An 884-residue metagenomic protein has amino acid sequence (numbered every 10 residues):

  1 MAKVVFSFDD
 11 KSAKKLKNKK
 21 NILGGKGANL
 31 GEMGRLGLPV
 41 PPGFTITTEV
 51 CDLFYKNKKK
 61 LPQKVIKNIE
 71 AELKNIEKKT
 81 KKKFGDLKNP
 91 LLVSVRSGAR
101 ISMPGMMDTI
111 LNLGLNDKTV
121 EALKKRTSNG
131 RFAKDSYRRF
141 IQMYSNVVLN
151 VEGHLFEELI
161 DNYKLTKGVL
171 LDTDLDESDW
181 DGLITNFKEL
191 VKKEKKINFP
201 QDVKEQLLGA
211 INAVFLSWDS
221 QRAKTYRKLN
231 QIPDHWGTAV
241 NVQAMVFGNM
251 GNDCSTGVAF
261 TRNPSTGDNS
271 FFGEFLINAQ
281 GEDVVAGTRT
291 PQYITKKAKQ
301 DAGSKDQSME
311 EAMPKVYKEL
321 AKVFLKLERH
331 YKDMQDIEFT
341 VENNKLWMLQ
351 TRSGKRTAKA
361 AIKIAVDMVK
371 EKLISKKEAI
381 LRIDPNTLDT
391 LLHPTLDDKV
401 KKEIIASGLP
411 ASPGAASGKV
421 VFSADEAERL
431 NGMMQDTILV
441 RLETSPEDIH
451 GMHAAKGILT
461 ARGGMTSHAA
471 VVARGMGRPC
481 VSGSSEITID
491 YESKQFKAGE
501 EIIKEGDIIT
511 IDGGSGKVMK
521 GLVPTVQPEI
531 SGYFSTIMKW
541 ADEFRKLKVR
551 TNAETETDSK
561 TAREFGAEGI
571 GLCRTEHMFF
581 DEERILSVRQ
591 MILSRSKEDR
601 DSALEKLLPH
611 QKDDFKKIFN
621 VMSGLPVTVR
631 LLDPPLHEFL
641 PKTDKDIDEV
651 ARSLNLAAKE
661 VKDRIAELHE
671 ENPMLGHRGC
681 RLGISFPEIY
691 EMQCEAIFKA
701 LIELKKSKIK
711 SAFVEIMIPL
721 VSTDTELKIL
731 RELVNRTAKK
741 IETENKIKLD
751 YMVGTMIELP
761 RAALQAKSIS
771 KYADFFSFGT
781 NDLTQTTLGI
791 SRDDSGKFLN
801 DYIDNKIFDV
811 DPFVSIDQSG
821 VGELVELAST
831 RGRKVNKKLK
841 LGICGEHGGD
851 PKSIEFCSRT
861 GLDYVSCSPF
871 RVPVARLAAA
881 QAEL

Functional and structural regions predicted by a protein language model:
M1, I211, L392-F422, T536-T551 (+1 more regions): Flexible inter-domain linker/hinge segments
M1-E403, E428-N431, Q435-I438, S445-H450 (+11 more regions): Nucleotide/phosphate-binding sheet-loop regions of phosphoryl- and nucleotidyl-transfer enzymes
F44, A461-G463, S482-S485, C573 (+2 more regions): Short beta->alpha connector loops at strand-helix junctions that form conserved, small/polar/Pro-enriched
R96-S97, I530, W540-L884: Conserved alpha/beta-domain cores
N241, V421, I438-R441, L459 (+3 more regions): Structural motif
K345-W347, S445-H453, G457-T460, M465-V472 (+5 more regions): Glycine-rich phosphate/ribose-binding loops and adjacent secondary-structure elements that form binding surfaces
S407-E447, A498-T536: Extended, non-globular alpha-helical segments
